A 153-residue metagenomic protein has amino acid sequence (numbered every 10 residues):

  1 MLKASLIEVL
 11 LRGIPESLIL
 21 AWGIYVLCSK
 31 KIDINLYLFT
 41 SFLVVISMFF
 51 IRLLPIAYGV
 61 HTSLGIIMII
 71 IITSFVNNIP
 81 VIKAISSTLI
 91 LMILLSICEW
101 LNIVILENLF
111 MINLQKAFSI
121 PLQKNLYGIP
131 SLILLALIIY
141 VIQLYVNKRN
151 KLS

Functional and structural regions predicted by a protein language model:
L2-E8, S119-Y127: Short aromatic-rich membrane-water interface segments that cap or initiate transmembrane helices in multi-pass membrane
L2-L6, I51-G59: Membrane-interface helix caps and helix-loop-helix hairpins in membrane proteins
L10-G23, L38-F50, I67-I71, I85-L101 (+3 more regions): Hydrophobic, lipid-facing residues on alpha-helical transmembrane segments of integral membrane proteins
I24-K30, S47-I56, I72-N77: Hydrophobic alpha-helical transmembrane segments
I34-Y37, I56-L64, K83: Short, aromatic-rich membrane-interface segments at the entry and exit of alpha-helical transmembrane domains
P80: Active-site glycine/GP-rich loop and adjacent strand/helix microenvironment that borders small-molecule binding pockets
N108-I120: Membrane-interface helix termini and inter-helical loops of multi-pass transporters
V141-S153: Membrane-interface capping segments at transmembrane-helix boundaries
